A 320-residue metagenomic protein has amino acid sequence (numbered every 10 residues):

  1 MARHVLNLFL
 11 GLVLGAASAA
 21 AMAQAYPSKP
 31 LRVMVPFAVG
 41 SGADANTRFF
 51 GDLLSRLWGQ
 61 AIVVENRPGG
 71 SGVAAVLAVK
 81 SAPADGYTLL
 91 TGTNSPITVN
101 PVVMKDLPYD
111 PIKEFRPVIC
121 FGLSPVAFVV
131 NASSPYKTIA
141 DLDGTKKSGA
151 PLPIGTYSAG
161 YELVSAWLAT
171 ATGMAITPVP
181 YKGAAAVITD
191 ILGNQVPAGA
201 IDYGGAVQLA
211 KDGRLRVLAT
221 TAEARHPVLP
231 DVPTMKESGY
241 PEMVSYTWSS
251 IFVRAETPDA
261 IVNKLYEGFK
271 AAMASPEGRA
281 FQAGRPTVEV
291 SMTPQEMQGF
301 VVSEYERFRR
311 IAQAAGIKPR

Functional and structural regions predicted by a protein language model:
M1-L12: Bacterial N-terminal signal peptides that target proteins for export
A16-M22: N-terminal signal peptide c-region/cleavage motif recognized by signal peptidases
A23-K113, A150-L152, G160-Y161, G173-A200 (+3 more regions): N-terminal (or domain-start) structured segment
S28-P30, E237, D259-R320: An extracytoplasmic/periplasmic, membrane-proximal ligand-sensing/linker region
S81-Y87, V102-A186, M235, W248-F281: Hinge/capping helix and adjacent helix->loop/strand transition within the periplasmic-binding protein
P96-D106, E162, W167-A171, A198-V232 (+1 more regions): A ligand-binding cleft/hinge motif common to bilobed small-molecule-binding domains
D110-F121, G155, A175-P180, P197-A198 (+1 more regions): Short beta-strand->loop
